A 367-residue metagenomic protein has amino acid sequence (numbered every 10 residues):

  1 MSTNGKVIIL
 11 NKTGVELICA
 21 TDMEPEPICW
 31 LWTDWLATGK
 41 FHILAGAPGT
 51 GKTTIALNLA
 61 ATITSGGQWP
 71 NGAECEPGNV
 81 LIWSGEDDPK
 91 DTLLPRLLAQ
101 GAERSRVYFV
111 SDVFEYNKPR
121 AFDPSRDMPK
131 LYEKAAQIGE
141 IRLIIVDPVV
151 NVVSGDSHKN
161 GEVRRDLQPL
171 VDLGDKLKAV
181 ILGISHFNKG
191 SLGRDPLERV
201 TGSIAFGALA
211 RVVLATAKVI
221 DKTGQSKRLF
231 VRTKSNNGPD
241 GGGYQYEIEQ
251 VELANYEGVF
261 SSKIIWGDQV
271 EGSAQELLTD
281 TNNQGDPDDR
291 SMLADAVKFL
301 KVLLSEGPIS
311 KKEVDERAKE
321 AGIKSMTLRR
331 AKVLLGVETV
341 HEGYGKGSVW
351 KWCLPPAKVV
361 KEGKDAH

Functional and structural regions predicted by a protein language model:
M1-L10, G345-K346: Short, small/acidic-rich helices and loops at N termini and domain boundaries of DNA replication/processing enzymes
I8-I9, E26-P27, L31-W32, P48 (+12 more regions): Conserved inter-motif catalytic segment of the P-loop NTP-binding fold
L10-E26: Conserved adenine-nucleotide phosphate-binding loops and their immediately adjacent elements
T38-H42, G78-N79: Pre-Walker A (Motif I) flank of P-loop NTPase domains
I43-L44, G49, T54, W83 (+3 more regions): Phosphate-binding/switch region of NTP-binding enzymes
I55, L59: Hydrophobic positions on the alpha1 helix immediately C-terminal to the Walker A/P-loop
N237-S305, P355: Conserved alpha/beta core segments of nucleic-acid transaction machinery
V297, K301-H367: Terminal-proximal interaction/regulatory segments of ATP-powered molecular machines
